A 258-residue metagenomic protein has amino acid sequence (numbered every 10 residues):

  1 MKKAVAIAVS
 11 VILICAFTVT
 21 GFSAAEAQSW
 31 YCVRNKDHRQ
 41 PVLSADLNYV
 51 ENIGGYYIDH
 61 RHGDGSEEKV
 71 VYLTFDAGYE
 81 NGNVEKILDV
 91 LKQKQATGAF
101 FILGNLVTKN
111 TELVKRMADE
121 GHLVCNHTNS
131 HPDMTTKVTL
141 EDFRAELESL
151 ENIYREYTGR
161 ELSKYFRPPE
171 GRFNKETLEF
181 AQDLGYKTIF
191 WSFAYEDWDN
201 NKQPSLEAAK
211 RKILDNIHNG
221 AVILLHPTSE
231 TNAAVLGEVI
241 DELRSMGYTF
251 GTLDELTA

Functional and structural regions predicted by a protein language model:
K2-T74, Y79-D89, Q93, A208 (+2 more regions): N-terminal pre-catalytic segment of deacetylase/amide-hydrolase enzymes
I7-A8, P132, T231: Intrinsically disordered, low-complexity segments enriched in polar/charged small residues
E68-V71, N81-N83, K92-E207, R211-L224 (+1 more regions): Metal-dependent polysaccharide deacetylase catalytic core of the NodB/CE4 family, i.e., the active-site-bearing domain
L88, E151, R155, L214 (+2 more regions): Non-transmembrane alpha-helical segments in soluble domains of secreted/periplasmic/extracellular proteins
H218-D254: Catalytic grooves of carbohydrate-active enzymes
